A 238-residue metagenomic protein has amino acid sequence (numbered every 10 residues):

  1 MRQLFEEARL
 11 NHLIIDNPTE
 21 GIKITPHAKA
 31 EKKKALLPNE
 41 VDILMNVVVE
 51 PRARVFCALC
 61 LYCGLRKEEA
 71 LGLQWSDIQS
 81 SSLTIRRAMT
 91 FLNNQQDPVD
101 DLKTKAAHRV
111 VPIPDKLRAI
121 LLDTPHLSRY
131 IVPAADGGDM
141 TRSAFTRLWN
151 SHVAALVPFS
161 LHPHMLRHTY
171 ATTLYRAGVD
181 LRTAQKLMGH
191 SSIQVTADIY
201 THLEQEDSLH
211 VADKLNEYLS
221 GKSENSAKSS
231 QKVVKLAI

Functional and structural regions predicted by a protein language model:
M1-E7, I22, I113: Non-catalytic DNA-binding core/recognition domains of DNA-processing enzymes
R2-F5, R9, E204, S208: C-terminal flanking helix
L10-L71, I238: Basic, Lys/Arg- and aromatic-enriched nucleic-acid-binding interface segment
G21-P26, G72-D123: Conserved tyrosine-mediated DNA breakage-rejoining catalytic core shared by Y-recombinases
A28, A35, M89, R118 (+1 more regions): Catalytic-site neighborhood detector that most strongly recognizes the C-terminal catalytic loop/helix of tyrosine
D42, N46-A53, C63, V111 (+2 more regions): Short, basic (Lys/Arg/His-rich) helix/loop patches that form interaction surfaces in the mid-to-C-terminal regions
F91-N94, P98-V110, D115-L117, D136 (+2 more regions): C-terminal secondary-structure termini that scaffold catalytic or DNA-interacting sites
